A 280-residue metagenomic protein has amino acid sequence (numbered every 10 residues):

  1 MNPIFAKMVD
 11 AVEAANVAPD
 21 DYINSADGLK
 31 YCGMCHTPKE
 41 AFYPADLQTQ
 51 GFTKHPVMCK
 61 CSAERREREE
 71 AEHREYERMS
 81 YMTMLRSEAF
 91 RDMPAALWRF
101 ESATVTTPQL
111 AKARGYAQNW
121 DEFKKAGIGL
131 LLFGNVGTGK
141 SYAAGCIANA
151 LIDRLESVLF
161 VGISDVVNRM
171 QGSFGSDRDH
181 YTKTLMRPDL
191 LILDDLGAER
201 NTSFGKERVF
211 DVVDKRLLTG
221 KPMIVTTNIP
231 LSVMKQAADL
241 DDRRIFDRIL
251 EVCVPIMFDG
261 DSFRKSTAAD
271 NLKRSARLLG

Functional and structural regions predicted by a protein language model:
M1-L110, S266-G280: A short, basic N-terminal segment
D92-M93, T184, I245-L250: Short, conserved catalytic or adaptor-binding loops enriched in Gly and charged residues
L97, P108-G129: P-loop NTPase catalytic core of nucleic-acid-dependent motor ATPases
P108-A117, A148-P188, R200-E207: Short glycine-rich substrate-engagement loop in P-loop NTPases that contacts/grips substrate
K124-A144: Walker A/P-loop nucleotide-binding motif
E156-S157, R187-L190, T219-V225: Loop/turn-to-beta-strand initiation segments
V167-M170, L196-G280: Replace "adjacent to P-loop NTPase cores in ATP/GTP-dependent enzymes" with "adjacent to NTP-binding cores
